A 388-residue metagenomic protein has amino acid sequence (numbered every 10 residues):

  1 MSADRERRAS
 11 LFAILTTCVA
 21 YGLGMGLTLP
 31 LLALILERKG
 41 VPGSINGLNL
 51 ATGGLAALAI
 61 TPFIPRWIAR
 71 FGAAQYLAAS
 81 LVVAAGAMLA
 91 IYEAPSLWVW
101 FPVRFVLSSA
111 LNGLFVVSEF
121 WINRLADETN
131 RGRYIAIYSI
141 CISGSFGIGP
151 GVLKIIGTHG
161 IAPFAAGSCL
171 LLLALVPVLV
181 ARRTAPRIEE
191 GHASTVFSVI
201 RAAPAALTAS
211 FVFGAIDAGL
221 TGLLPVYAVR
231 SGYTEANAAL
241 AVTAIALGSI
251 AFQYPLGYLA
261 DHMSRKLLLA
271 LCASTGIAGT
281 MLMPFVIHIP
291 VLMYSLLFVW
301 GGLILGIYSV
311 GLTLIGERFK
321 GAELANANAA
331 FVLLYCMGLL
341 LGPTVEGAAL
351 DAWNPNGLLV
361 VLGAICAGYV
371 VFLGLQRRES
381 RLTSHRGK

Functional and structural regions predicted by a protein language model:
R5-G54, A203-A206, D217-Y227, S231 (+1 more regions): Helix-loop boundary and gating motifs at the non-cytosolic
I60-G72, G157, F252-S264, L350-D351: Helix-to-loop junctions at the C-terminal end of transmembrane segments in multipass secondary transporters
G72, E93-W98, S264, V286-H288: Helix-breaking motifs and short loop linkers at transmembrane-helix boundaries and internal kinks in secondary membrane
Q75-L89, S168, L267-M281, G363: Structural signature of the two symmetry-related core transmembrane helices
F105-I140: Cytoplasmic helix-loop-helix junction between adjacent transmembrane helices in 12-TM secondary transporters
G113-A126, L305-F319: Intracellular juxtamembrane helix-capping segments at the cytosolic ends of symmetry-related transmembrane helices
S168-I188, F372-R377: C-terminal membrane-cytosol helix-exit motif in multi-pass small-molecule transporters
K266-S309: C-terminal transmembrane helical hairpin of 12-TM major facilitator-type secondary transporters
